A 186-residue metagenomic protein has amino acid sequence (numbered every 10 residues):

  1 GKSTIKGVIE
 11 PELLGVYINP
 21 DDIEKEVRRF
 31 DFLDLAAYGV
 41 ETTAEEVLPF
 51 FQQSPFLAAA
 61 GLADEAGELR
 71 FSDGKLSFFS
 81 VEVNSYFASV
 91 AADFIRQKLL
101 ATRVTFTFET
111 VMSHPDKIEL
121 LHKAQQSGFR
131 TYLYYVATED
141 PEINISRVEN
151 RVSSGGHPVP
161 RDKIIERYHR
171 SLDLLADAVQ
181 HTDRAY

Functional and structural regions predicted by a protein language model:
G1-I9: Glycine-rich phosphate-binding P-loop
I9-A101: Conserved substrate/cofactor phosphate-moiety recognition/catalytic segment in nucleotide-dependent phosphotransferases
G15-N19, T131-L133, A185: Conserved beta-strand scaffold positions in the cores of enzyme catalytic domains, especially in NTP/NDP-utilizing
L100, H122-Q125, V179: Anion (oxyanion) recognition and catalysis
R103-F106, F129-R130: Loop/turn-to-beta-strand initiation segments
E109-I118, T138: Acidic, metal-coordinating catalytic cores used for nucleic-acid/nucleotide bond scission and strand-transfer chemistry
Q126-L174: A glycine- and Lys/Arg-enriched "phosphate-lid" helix/loop adjacent to the NTP-binding pocket of small-molecule kinases
D177-Y186: NTP-dependent small-molecule kinase module
